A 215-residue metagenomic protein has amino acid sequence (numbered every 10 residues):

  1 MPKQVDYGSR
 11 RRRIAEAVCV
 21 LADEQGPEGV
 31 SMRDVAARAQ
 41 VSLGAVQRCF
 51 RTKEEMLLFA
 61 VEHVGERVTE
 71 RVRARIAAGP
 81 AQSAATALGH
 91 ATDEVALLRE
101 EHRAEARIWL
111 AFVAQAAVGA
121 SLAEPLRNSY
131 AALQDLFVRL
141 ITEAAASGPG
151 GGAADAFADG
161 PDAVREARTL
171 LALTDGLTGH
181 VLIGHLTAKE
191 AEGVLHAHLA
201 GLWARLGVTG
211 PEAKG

Functional and structural regions predicted by a protein language model:
K3-Q4: Short Lys/Arg-rich basic patches
R13, A17-F59: Helix-turn-helix
F50, A111-V118: Short helix-capping/turn signature of helix-turn-helix
E62-V68: Short, basic, alpha-helical segments at the C-terminal edge of helix-turn-helix-like DNA-binding modules
R73-A106, A153-G160, E166-L170: Hydrophobic alpha-helical connector segments
G79, V113-A116, V181-H185: Secondary-structure edge/capping motif, primarily at the C-terminal ends of alpha-helices and the immediately following
E101-L110, A120-S147, R165, G193: Amphipathic alpha-helical packing segments from all-alpha helical-bundle domains
A123-R127, A144-G215: Hydrophobic/aromatic-rich alpha-helical bundle segments in the mid-to-C-terminal region
